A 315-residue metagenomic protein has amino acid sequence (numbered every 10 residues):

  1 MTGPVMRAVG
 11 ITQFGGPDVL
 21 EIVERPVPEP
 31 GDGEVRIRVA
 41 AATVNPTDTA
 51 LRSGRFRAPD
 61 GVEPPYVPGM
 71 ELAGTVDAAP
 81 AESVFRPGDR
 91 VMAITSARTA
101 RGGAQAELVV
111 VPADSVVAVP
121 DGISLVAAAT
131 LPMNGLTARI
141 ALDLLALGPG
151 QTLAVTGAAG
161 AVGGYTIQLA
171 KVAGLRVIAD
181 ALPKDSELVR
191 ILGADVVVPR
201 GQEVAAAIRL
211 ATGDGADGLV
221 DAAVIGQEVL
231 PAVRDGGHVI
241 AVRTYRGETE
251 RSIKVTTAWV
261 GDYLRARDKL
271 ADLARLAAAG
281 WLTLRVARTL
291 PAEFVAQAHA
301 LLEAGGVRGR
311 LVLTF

Functional and structural regions predicted by a protein language model:
M1-P4, K269-F315: C-terminal hydrophobic helical "lid"/dimerization subdomain of Rossmann-like NAD(P)H-dependent oxidoreductases
P26-T43, F56-A97: Glycine-rich beta-strand-centered segment in the early N-terminal region that forms part of a ligand/cofactor-binding
G61, I94-A154: NAD(P)H dinucleotide-binding glycine-rich loop of Rossmann-like/cofactor-binding domains, especially the beta1-alpha1
L131-R200: Mid-domain Rossmann-like dinucleotide-binding core that forms the NAD(H)/NADP(H) cofactor-binding site
E203-G213: Short amphipathic alpha-helix with an adjacent loop that forms part of the alpha/beta core around
V224-L282, A292, F315: Glycine-rich phosphate-binding loop and adjacent beta-alpha segment of Rossmann(oid) nucleotide-cofactor-binding
